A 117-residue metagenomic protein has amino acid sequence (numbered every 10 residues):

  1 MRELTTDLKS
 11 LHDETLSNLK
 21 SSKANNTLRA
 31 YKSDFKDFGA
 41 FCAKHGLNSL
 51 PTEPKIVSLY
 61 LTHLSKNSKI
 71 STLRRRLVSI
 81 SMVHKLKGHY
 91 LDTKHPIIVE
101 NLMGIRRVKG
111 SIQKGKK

Functional and structural regions predicted by a protein language model:
M1-K117: Extended, non-catalytic subsegments within catalytic or DNA/protein-binding/adaptor domains
